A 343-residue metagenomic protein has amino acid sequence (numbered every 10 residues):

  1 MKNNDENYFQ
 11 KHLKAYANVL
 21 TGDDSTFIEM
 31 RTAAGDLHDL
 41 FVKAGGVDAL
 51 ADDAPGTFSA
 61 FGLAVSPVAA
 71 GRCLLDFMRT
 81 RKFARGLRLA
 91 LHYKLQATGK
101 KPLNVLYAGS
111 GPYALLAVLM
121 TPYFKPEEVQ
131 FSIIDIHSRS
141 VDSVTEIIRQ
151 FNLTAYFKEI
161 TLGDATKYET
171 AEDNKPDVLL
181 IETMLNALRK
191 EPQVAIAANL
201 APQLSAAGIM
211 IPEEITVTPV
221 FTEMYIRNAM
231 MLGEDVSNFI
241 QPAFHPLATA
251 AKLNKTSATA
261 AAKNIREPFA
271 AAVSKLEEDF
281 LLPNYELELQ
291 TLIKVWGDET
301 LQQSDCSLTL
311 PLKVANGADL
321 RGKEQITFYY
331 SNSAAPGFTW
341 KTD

Functional and structural regions predicted by a protein language model:
K2-L40, A49-F58, E127-V129, I136-R139 (+3 more regions): Class I SAM-binding transferase module
G56-L95: Class I SAM-dependent methyltransferase Rossmann-like catalytic core, especially the SAM/SAH-binding loop
R72-L87, G109-L116, I136-S140, R189: Phosphate/oxyanion-binding active-site loops and adjacent basic polyanion-contact surfaces
G99-Y113: Conserved class I S-adenosyl-L-methionine
G111-E127: Conserved SAM-binding loop of SAM-dependent methyltransferases across substrates and taxa, primarily the Class I
V144-T145: Conserved SAM-binding loop
I148: Conserved hydrophobic residues forming the short capping helix/wall of the S-adenosyl-L-methionine
Y330-P336: Short, charged beta-turn/beta-strand-edge "cap" motif at the junction between a beta-strand and an adjacent loop
